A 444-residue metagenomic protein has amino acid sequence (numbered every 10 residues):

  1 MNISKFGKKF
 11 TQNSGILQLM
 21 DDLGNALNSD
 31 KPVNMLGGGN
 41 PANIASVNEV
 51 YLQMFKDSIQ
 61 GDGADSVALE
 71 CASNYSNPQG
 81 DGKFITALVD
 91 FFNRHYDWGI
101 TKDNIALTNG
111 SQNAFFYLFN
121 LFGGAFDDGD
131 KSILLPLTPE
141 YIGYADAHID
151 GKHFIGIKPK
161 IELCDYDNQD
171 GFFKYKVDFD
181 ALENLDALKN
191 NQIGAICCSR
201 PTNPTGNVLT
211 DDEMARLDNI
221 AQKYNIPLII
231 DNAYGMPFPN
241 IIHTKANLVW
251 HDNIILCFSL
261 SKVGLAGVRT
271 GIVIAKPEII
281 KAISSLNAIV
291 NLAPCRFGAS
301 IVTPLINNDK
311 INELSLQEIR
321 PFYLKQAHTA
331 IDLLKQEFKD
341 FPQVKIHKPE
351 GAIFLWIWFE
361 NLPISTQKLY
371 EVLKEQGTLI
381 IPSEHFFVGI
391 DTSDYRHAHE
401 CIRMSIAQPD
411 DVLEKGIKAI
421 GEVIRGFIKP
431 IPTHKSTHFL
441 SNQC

Functional and structural regions predicted by a protein language model:
M1-Q79, D90, R94, I226 (+1 more regions): N-terminal "arm"/small-domain region of PLP-dependent enzymes with the aminotransferase-like
M20-N28, D130, F354-I402, L413-K415: Conserved C-terminal alpha-helix-loop-beta "cap" of PLP-dependent enzymes that closes/shapes the active-site mouth
S29, A42-E49, F116, G143-D146 (+7 more regions): Short catalytic/ligand-binding loop motif for oxyanion handling, primarily in non-cytosolic enzymes, centered on
G37, Q317-I331, Q343-F359: Conserved glycine-rich beta-strand-loop-beta hairpin in the small C-terminal domain of fold type I
G61, L69-Y224, I229-H251, I255 (+1 more regions): Conserved core of the PLP fold type I
M236, K245-S285, A293-G298, L413 (+1 more regions): Active-site PLP attachment segment
P277-A282, K310-N312, L362-I364: Short helix-loop capping/hinge motifs at secondary-structure junctions, enriched in acidic/polar residues
S284-V290, N308-L333: Structural signature of PLP-dependent enzymes
